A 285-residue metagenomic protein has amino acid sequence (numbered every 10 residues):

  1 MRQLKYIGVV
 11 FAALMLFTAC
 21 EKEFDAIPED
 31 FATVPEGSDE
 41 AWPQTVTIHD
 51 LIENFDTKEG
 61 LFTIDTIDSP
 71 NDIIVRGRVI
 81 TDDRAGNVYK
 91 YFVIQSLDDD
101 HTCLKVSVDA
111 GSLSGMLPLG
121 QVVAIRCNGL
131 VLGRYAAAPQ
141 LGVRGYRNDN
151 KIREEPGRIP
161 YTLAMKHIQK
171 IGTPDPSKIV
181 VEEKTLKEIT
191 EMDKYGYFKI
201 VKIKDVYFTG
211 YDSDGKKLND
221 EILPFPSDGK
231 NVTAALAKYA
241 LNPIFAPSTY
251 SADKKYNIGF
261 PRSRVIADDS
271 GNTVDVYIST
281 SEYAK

Functional and structural regions predicted by a protein language model:
M1-G8: Bacterial N-terminal signal peptides that target proteins for export
L16-A19: C-terminal motif of bacterial Sec signal peptides marking the signal peptidase cleavage site
E21-Y89, V93-K285: OB-fold nucleic-acid-binding modules
